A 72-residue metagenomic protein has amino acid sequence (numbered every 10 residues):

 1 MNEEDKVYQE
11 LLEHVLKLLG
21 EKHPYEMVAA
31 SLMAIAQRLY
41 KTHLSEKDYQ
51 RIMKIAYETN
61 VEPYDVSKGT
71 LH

Functional and structural regions predicted by a protein language model:
M1-H72: Solvent-exposed interaction surfaces and binding hotspots enriched for charged
